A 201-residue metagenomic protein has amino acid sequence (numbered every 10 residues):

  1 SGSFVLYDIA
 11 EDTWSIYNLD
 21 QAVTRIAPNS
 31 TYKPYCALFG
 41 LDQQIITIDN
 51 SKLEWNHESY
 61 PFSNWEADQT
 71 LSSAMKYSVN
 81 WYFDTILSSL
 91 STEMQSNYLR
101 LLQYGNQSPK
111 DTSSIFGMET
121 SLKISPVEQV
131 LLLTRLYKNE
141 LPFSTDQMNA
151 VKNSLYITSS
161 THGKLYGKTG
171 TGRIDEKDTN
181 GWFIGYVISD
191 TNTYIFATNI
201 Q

Functional and structural regions predicted by a protein language model:
S1, R25, S88-E93, T134-Q201: Structured C-terminal helix/loop/strand segments within mature extracytoplasmic catalytic/sensor domains
S1-A22: Beta-lactamase-like hydrolase cores
I9, Q21-V23, A27, T31-Y32 (+8 more regions): Extracytoplasmic
Y17-V23, A67-D68, K76-F83, K110-G117 (+1 more regions): Flexible glycine/proline-enriched surface loops and loop-helix/loop-strand junctions
T24-P34, N64-D68, S72-N80, S88-T92 (+4 more regions): Solvent-exposed, acidic/flexible segments
I26-D49, A74, Q129, F196: Active-site SXXK
L41-E58, F143-M148: Short, well-structured active-site flanking segments
S63, T70-L71, F83-R135: Mid-domain, small-residue-enriched loop/turn segments at the edges of structured enzyme/sensor domains
